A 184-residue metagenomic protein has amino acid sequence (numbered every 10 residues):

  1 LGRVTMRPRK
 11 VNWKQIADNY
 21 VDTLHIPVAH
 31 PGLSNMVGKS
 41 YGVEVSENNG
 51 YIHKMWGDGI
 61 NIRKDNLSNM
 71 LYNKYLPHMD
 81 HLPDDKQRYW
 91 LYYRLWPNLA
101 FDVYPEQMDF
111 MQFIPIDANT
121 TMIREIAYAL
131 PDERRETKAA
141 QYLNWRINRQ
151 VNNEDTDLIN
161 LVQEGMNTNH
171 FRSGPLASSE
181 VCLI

Functional and structural regions predicted by a protein language model:
L1-I184: C-terminal catalytic domain of Rieske-type non-heme iron oxygenases
